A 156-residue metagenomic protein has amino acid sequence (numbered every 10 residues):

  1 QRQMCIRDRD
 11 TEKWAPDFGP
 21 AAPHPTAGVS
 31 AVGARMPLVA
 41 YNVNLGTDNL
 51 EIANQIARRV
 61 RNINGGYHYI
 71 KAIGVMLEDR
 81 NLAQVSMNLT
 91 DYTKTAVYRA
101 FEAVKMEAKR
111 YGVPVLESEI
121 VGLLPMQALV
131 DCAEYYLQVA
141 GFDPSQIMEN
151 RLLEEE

Functional and structural regions predicted by a protein language model:
Q1-I6: Short, small-residue-biased leader/transition segments that mark boundaries at the very start of proteins
D8-D10: Compact, aliphatic and Gly/Pro-tolerant "microcore" segments centered on a short helix or tight beta-hairpin and their
W14-L45, N150, E154-E155: ATP-dependent carboxylate/acyl-activation modules
G19, R59-N62, I147: N-terminal glycine-rich phosphate/pyrophosphate-binding loops that anchor nucleotide-derived ligands and cofactors
A31-M76, L82-S86, T90: Conserved mixed alpha/beta catalytic, RNA-binding, or beta-rich assembly cores of soluble enzyme, regulatory
I70-I73, E78-E156: C-terminal non-catalytic interaction/assembly regions of soluble proteins
